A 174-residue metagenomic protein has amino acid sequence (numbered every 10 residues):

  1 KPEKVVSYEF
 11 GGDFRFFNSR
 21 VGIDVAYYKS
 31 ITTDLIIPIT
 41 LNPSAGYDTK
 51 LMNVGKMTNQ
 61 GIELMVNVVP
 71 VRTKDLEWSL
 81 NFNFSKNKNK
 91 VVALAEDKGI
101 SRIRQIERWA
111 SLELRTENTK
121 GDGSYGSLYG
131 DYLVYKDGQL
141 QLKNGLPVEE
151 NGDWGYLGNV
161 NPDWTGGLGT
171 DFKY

Functional and structural regions predicted by a protein language model:
K1-G22, T49-T73, N159-T165: Outer-membrane beta-barrel signature, preferentially recognizing the C-terminal barrel domain of Gram-negative
P2-G46, W78, S85, N89: Membrane-embedded beta-barrel scaffold of Gram-negative outer-membrane proteins
N18, K136-D137, Y174: Short acidic-glycine loop/turn motifs at beta-strand connectors
S30-D34, L41-M52, G152, G158-W164: Active-site beta-strand/loop architecture of penicillin-binding DD-peptidases
I36-T40, G61, L142-E150: Active-site-adjacent bridging/hinge elements
M52, V69-V160: Conserved small-residue
S79, N159-Y174: Conserved C-terminal beta-signal and adjacent last beta-strands/turns of outer-membrane beta-barrel proteins
